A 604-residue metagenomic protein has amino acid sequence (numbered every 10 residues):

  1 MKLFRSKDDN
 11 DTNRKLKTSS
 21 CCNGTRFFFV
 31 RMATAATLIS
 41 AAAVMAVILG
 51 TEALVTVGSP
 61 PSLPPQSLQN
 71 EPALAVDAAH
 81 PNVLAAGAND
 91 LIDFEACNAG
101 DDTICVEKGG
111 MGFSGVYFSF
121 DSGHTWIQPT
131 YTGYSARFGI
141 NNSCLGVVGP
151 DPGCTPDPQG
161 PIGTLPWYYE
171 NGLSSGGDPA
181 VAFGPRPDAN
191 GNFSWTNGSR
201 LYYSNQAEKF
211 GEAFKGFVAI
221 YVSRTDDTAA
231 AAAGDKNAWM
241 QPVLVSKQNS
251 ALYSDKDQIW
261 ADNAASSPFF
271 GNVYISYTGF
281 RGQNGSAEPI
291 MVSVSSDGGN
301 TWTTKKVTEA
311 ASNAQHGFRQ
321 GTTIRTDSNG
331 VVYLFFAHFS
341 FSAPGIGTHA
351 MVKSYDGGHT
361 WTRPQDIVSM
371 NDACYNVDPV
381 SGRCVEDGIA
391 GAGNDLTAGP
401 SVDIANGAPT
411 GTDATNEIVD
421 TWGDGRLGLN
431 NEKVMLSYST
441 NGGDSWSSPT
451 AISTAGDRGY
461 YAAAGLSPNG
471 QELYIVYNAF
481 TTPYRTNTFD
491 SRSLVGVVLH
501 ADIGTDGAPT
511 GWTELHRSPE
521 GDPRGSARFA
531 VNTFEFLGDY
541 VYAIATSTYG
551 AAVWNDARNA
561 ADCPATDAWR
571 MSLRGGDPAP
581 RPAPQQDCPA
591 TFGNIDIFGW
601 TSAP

Functional and structural regions predicted by a protein language model:
M1-I48: Sec-dependent, cleavable N-terminal signal peptides
A46-P604: C-terminal PAP-associated
